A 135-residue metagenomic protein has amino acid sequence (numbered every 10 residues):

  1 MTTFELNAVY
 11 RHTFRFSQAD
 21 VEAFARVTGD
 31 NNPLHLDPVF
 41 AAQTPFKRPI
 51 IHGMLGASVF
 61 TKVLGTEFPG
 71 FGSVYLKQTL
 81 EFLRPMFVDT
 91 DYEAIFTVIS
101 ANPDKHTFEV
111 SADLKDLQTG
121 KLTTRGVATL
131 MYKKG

Functional and structural regions predicted by a protein language model:
M1-S73: Hot-dog-fold acyl-thioester-processing enzymes
M1-V9, M86-G135: HotDog/MaoC-like acyl-thioester-processing domains
R11-R15, E81, T129-M131: Generic structural detector for well-ordered beta-strands
L34-H35, F46-K47, V59, V74-Y75 (+5 more regions): Short, intrinsically disordered/low-complexity patches at protein termini and at juxtamembrane boundaries
T66-A94: Mid-chain, well-packed structural core segment of small domains
